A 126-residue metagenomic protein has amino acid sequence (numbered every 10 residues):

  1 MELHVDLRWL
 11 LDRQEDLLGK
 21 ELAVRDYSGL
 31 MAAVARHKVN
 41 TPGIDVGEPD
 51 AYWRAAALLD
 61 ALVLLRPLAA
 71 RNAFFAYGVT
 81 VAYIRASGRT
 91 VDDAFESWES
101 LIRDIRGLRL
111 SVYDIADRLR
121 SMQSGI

Functional and structural regions predicted by a protein language model:
M1-I126: FIC/Doc superfamily catalytic core
